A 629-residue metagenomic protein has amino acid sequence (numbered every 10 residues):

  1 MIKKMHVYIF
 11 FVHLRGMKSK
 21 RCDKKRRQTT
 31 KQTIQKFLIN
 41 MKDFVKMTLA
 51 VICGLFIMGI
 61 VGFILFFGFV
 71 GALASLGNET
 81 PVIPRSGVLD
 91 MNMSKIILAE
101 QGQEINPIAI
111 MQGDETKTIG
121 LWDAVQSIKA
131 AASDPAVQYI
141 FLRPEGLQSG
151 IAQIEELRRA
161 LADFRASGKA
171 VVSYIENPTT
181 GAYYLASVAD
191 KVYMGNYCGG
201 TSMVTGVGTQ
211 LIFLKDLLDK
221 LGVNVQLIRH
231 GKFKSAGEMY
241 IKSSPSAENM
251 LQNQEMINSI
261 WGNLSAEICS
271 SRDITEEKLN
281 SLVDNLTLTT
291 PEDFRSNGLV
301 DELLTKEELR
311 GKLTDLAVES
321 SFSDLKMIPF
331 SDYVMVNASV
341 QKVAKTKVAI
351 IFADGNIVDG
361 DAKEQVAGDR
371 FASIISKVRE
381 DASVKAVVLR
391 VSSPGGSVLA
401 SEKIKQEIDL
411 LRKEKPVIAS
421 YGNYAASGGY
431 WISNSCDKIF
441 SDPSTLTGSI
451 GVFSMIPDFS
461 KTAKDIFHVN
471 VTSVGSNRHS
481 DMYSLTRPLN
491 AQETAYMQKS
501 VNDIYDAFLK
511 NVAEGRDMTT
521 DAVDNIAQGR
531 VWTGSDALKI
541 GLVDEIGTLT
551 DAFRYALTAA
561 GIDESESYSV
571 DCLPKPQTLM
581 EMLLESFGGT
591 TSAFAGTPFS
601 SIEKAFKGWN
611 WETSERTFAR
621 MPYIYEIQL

Functional and structural regions predicted by a protein language model:
I2-L49: N-terminal Lys/Arg-rich, disordered targeting/topogenic segments
R21-K24, I39, K215-T314, S460-I540 (+3 more regions): Charged, glycine-interspersed solvent-exposed loop segments at helix/strand-loop junctions that cap or gate access
I34-V82, S86: N-terminal type II signal-anchor transmembrane helix that functions as the membrane-insertion/stop-transfer segment
T80-V82, L89-L214, S339-T462: Cleft-lining beta-strand/loop regions that shape enzyme active-site pockets
S270-S271, D301-A344, F453, L509-G515 (+1 more regions): C-terminal long alpha-helix characteristic of the crotonase
V343-V348, F352-S383, K499-S500, C572-L629: Intrinsic disorder and flexible/low-complexity segments
F352-G355, V391-S393, Y421-N423, P443-T445 (+8 more regions): Active-site proximal loops enriched in glycine and acidic residues that flank catalytic Cys/His/Asp and coordinate
L399-K403, D536-K539, M582-S586: Short glycine/threonine-rich loop-to-helix capping motif typified by GTGT followed within a few residues by an Asp-Pro
